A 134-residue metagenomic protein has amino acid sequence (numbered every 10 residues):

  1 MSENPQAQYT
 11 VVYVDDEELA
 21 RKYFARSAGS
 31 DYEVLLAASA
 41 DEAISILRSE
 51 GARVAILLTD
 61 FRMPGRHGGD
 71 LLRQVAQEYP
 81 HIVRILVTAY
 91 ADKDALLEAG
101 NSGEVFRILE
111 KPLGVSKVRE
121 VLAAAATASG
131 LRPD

Functional and structural regions predicted by a protein language model:
A7-A20, F24-A28, L57: Conserved acidic segment of CheY-like receiver
E18, L36-I56: Acidic, metal-coordinating helix/loop segments flanking the phosphotransfer/catalytic sites of two-component signaling
S39-E42, H67-L71: Acidic catalytic/metal-coordinating carboxylates
R48-A52, V75-H81, S102-G103: Conserved phosphotransfer cores of two-component systems
D60, T88: Active-site residues of response regulator receiver
M63: Receiver (REC) domain active-site loop signature in two-component systems and cognate sites in sensor histidine kinases
D70, Q74, A91-I108: Alpha4 helix (beta4-alpha4-beta5 surface) of REC/receiver domains from two-component response regulators
L113-L122, A126: C-terminal output helix
